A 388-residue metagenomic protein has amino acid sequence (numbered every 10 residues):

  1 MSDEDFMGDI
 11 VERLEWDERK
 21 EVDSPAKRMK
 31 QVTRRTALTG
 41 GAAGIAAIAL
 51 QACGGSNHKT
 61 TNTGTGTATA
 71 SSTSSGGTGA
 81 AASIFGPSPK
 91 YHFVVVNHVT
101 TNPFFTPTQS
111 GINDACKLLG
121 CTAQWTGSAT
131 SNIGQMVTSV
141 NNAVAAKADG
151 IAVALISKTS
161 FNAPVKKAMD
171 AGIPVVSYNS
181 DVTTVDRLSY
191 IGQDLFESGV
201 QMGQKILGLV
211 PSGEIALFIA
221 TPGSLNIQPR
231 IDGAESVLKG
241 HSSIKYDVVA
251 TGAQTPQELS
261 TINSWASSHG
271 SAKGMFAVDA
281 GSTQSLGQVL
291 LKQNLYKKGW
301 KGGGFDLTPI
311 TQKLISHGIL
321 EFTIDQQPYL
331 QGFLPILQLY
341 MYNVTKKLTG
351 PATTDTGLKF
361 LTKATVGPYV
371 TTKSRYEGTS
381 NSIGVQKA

Functional and structural regions predicted by a protein language model:
M1-V32, G41-L50: N-terminal secretory signal peptides
C53-N62: Bacterial lipoprotein signal-peptidase II cleavage site
A70-S71, G76-K90, N226, V237-L238 (+1 more regions): Hinge/cleft segment of the Venus flytrap/periplasmic-binding protein
G76-G86, Y91-G111, A115, L119 (+4 more regions): Extracytoplasmic "Venus flytrap"
G86, M136, I191-I215, P229 (+3 more regions): Hydrophobic alpha-helical segments within soluble ligand-binding/sensing domains
F93-N102, Q109-D114, V200-I244, V248-V249 (+2 more regions): An alpha-beta-alpha
T122, T159-E197, G208-E214, D306-S316 (+2 more regions): Flexible loop/hinge segments that line or gate small-molecule binding clefts
V153-M169, A234, T251-L314: Hydrophobic alpha-helical
